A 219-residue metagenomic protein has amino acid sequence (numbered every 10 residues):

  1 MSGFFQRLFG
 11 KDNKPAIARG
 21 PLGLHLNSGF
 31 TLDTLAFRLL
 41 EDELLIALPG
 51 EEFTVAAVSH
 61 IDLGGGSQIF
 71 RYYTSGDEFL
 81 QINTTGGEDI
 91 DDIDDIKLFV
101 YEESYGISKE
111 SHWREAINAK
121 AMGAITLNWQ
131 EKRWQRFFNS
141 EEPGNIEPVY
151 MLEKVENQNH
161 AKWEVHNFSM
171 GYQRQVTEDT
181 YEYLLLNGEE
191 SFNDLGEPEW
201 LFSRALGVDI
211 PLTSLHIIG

Functional and structural regions predicted by a protein language model:
M1-E51, V58-G219: Mixed-charge, low-complexity intrinsically disordered regions
